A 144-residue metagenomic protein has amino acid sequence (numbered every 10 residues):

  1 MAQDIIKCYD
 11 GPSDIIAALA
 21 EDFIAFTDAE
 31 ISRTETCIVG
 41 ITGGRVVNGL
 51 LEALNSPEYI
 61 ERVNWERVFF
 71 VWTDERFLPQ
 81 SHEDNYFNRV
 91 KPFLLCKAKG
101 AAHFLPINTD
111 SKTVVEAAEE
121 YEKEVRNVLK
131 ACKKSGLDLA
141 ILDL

Functional and structural regions predicted by a protein language model:
M1-V39: N-terminal glycine-/serine-/threonine-rich phosphate-binding loop
A2-Q3, V63-L139: Ligand-binding beta-strand-loop-alpha-helix segment within the catalytic cores of soluble metabolic enzymes
K7, L51-N55, F69: Boundary/activation segment at the start of structured domains
A20-D28, L51, N55, K91-L95 (+1 more regions): Generic structural signal for well-ordered alpha-helical scaffold segments
T27-T34, E58-R62, N127-K134: Alpha-helix termini
I38-T42, V71-D74: Short glycine-rich or small-residue beta-strand-to-loop segments that form or flank ligand, phosphate, metal/Fe-S
I41-V46, L144: Glycine-rich beta-strand-to-loop/alpha-helix junction loops that act as flexible
E52-V63, N88: A glycine- and small-aliphatic-rich helix-loop capping segment at beta-alpha/alpha-beta transitions that lines
